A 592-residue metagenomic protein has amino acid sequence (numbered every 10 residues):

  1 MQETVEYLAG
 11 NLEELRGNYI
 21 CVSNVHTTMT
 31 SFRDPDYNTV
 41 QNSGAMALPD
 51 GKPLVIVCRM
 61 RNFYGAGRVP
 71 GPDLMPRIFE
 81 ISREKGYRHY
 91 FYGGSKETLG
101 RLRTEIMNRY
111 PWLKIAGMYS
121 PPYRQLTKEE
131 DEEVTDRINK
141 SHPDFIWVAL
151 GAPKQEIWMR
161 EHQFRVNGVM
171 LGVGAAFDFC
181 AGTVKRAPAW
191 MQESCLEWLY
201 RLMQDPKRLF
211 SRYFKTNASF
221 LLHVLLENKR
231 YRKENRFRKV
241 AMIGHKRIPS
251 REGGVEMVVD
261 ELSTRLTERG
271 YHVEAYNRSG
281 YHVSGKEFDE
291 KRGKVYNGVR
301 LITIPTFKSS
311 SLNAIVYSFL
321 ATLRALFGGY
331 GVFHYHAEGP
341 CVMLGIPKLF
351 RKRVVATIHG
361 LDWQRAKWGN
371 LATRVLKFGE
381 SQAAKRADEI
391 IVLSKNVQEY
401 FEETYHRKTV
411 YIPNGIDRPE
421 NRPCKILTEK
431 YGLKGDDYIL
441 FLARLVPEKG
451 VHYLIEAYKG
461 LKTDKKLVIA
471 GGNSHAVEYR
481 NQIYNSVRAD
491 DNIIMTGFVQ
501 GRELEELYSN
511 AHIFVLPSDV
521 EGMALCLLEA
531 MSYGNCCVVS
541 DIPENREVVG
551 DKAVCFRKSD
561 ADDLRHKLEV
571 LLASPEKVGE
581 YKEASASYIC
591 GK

Functional and structural regions predicted by a protein language model:
D36-G44, R77-E84, L323-L326, T373-I390 (+1 more regions): Membrane-proximal helix-turn-helix segments that form the acceptor-binding/catalytic region of lipid-linked
S95-K96, P122-Y123, G280-Y281, I416 (+3 more regions): Glycosyltransferase donor-sugar binding loop
K114-G117, R480-R502: Nucleotide-activated donor-binding/catalytic signature segment of Leloir-type glycosyltransferases, i.e., the conserved
G151, D519: Aromatic "clamp/platform" in nucleotide-sugar-dependent glycosyltransferases that forms part of the donor/acceptor
M257, D437, F441, V446-G460: A conserved mid-protein helix/loop that constitutes part of the nucleotide-sugar donor-binding site
F498-V499, E506-A511: Short alpha-helical donor nucleotide-sugar binding micro-motif in glycosyltransferases
C536-V539: Short hydrophobic beta-strand element within catalytic cores of glycosyltransferases and related nucleotide-activated
V554-D562, V570-E576: Conserved acidic donor-binding segment of nucleotide-sugar-dependent glycosyltransferases
